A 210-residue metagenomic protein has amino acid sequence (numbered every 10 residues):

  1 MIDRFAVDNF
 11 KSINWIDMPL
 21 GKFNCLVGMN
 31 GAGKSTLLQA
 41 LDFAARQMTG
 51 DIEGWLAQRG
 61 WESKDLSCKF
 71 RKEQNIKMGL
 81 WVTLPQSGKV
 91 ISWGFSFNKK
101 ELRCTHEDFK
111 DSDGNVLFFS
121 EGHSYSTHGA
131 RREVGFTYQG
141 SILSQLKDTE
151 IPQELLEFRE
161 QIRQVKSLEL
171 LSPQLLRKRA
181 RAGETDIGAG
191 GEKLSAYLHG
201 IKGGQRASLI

Functional and structural regions predicted by a protein language model:
M1-N14: N-terminal pre-Walker A segment at the start of P-loop NTPase domains
W15-G21: Phosphate-binding P-loop
L26: Hydrophobic anchor at the beta1->P-loop junction of P-loop NTPases
N30: The conserved Walker
K34: Conserved lysine of the Walker
L38-L102: Conserved P-loop NTP-binding catalytic core
S87-I210: Electropositive, glycine-dotted interaction segments that contact anionic polymers or phosphate-rich ligands
